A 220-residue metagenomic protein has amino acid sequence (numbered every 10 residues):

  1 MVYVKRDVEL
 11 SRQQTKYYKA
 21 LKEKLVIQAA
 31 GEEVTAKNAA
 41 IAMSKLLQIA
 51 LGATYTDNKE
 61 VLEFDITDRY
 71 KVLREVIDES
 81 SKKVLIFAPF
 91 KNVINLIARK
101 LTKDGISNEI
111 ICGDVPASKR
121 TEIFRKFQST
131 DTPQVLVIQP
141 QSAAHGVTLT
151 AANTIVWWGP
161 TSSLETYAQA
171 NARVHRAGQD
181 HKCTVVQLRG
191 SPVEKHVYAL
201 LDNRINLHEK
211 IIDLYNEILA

Functional and structural regions predicted by a protein language model:
M1-V147, I212-A220: Conserved Helicase C-terminal RecA-like lobe
T56, A117, T150, R176 (+1 more regions): Short, electropositive, low-hydrophobicity segments enriched in small/polar residues
A98-R99, V147-A151, A168-Q169, A199: Short amphipathic alpha-helical segments
L136, I155-V156, V174: Short, well-ordered beta-strand core segments
A143, T161-S162: Flexible glycine-rich beta->alpha loop in the catalytic core of nucleotide-sugar glycosyltransferases
V147-P160, C183-Q187: A short beta-strand element within the Helicase C-terminal
S162-A220: A conserved SF2-helicase RecA2
